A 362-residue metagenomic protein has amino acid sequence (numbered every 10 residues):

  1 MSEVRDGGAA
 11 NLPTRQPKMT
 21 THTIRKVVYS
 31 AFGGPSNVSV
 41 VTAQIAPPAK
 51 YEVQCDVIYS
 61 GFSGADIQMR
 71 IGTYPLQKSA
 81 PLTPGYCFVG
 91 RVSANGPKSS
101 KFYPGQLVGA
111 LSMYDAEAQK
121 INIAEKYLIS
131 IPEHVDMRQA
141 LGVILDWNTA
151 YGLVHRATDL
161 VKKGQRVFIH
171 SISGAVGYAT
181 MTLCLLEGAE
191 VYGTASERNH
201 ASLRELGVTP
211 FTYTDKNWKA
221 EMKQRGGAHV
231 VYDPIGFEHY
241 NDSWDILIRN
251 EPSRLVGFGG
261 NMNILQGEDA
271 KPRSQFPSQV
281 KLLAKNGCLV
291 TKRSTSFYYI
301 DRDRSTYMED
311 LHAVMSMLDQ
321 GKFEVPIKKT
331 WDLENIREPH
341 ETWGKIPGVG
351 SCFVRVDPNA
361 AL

Functional and structural regions predicted by a protein language model:
M1-Q16: N-terminal amphipathic/basic-hydrophobic helices that include classical n-h-c signal peptides and signal-anchor
P13-A49, D56-S60, G64-R91, S100-L362: Terminal helix/beta-alpha structural elements that buttress the NAD(P)+-binding lobe
